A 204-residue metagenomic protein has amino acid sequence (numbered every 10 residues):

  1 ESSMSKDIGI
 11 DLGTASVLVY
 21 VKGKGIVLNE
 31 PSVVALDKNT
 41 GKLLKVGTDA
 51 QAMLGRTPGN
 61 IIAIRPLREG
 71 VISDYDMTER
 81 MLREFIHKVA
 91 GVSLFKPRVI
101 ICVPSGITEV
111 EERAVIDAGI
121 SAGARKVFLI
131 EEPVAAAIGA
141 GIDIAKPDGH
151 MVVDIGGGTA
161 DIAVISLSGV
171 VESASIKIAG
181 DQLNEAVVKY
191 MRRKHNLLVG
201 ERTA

Functional and structural regions predicted by a protein language model:
E1-I155, A163-A204: Nucleotide/phosphate-binding catalytic cleft detector across ATP-hydrolyzing and phosphate-transferring enzymes
